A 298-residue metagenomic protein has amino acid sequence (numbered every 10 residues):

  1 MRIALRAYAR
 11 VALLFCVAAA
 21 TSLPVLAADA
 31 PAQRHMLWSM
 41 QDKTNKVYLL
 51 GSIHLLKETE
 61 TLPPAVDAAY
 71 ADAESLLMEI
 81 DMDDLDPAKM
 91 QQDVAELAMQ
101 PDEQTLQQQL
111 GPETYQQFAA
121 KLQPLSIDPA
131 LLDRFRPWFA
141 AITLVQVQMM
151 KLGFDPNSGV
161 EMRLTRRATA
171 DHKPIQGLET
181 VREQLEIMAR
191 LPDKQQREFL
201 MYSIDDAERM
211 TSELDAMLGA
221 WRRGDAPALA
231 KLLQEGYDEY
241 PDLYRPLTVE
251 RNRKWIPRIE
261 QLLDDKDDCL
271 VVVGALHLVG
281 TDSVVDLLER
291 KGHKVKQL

Functional and structural regions predicted by a protein language model:
R2-L13: Bacterial N-terminal signal peptides that target proteins for export
S22-P24: N-terminal signal peptide c-region/cleavage motif recognized by signal peptidases
A28-R34: Cleaved targeting-peptide boundary
P31, Q41, L263-D265: Extracellular/periplasmic catalytic domains that process cell-envelope and extracellular macromolecules
A32, T61, E250-K254: Short secondary-structure boundary/capping elements
M36-L247: Structured, acidic catalytic/metal-binding patches in enzyme active sites
D238-L298: A cross-kingdom marker for long, charged
